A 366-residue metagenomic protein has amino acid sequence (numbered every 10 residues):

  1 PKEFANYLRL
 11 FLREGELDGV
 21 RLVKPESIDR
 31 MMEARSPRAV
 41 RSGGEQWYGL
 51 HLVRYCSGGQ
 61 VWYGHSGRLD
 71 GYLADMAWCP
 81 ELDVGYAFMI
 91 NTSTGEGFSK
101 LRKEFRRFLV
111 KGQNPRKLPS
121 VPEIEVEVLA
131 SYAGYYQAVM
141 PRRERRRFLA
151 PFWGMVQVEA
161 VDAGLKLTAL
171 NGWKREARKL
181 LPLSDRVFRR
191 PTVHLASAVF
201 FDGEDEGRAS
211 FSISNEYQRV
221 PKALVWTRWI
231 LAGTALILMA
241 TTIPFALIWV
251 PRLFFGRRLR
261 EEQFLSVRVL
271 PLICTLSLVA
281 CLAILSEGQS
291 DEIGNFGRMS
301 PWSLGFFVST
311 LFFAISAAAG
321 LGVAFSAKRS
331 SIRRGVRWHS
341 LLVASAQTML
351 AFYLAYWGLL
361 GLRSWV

Functional and structural regions predicted by a protein language model:
P1-R257: Catalytic loop of the DD-peptidase/beta-lactamase superfamily, centered on the K-T-G motif and neighboring
L238-F245, F307-V323, L350: Hydrophobic cores of alpha-helical transmembrane segments in multi-pass inner/ER membrane proteins, independent
T241-S277, A327-G335: Juxtamembrane interface at the cytosolic side of transmembrane helices
V250, L282-I293, L359: Membrane-helix interface motif
E261-C281, L304-S309, V336-A351: Transmembrane alpha-helical segments of multi-pass membrane proteins
F296-F306: Membrane-interface segments at the starts/ends of alpha-helical transmembrane spans
A319-A344: Membrane-helix boundary connector in multi-pass membrane proteins
Y353-V366: Juxtamembrane boundary at the C-terminal end of a transmembrane helix
